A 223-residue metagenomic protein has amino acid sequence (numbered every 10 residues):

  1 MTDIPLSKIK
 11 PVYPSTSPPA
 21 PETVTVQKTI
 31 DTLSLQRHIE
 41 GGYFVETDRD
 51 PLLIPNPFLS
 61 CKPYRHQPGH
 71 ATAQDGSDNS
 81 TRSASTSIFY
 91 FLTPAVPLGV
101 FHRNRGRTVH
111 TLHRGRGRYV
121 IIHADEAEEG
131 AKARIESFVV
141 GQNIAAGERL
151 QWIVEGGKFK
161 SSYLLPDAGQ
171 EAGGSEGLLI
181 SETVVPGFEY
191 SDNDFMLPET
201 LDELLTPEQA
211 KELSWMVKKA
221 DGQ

Functional and structural regions predicted by a protein language model:
T2-W152, F159-S162, D167-G173, P186 (+1 more regions): Non-catalytic, conserved peripheral segments adjacent to functional cores
E171-S191: A short hydrophobic beta-strand segment most commonly corresponding to one strand of the jelly-roll/cupin
